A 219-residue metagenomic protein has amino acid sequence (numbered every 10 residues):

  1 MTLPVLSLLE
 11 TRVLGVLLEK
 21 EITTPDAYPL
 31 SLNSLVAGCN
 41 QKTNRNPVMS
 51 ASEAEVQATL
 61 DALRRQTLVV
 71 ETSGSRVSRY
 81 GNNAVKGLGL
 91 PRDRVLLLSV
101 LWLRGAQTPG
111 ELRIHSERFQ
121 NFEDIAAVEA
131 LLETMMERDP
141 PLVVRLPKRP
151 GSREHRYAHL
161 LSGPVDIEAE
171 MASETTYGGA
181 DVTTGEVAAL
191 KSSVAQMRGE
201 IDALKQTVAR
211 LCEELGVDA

Functional and structural regions predicted by a protein language model:
M1-P29, G74-A106, A158-P164, M171-V182: Short alpha-helical segments that sit at the start of domains
T24-S50, A106-F122: Short acidic, hydrophobic short linear motifs in intrinsically disordered regions
Q57-L60, R64-S75, L132-R149: A short, conserved structural fragment
L90-L132, P140-V143, K148-R149: Extended, charged alpha-helical interaction scaffolds
V143-A195, E213, A219: Acidic, low-complexity intrinsically disordered segments
